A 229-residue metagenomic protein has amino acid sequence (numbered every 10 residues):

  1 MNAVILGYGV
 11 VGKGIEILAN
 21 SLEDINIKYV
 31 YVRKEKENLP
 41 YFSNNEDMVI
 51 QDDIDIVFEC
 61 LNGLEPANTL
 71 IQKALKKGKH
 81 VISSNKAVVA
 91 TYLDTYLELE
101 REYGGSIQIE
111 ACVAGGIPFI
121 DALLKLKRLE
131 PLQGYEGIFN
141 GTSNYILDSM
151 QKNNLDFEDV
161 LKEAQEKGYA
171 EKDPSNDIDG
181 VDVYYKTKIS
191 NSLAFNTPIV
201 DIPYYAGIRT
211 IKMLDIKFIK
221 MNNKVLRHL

Functional and structural regions predicted by a protein language model:
N2-I17: Glycine-rich adenosine-cofactor-binding loop
S21-L39: NAD(P)-binding Rossmann-fold cofactor-contacting core
Y41-D52: Short acidic low-complexity segments
F42-N44, E59, I82-S84, I107-A111 (+1 more regions): General beta-strand structural signal in soluble alpha/beta enzymes
E59-G63, A74-L93: ADP-ribose/adenylate-binding Rossmann-like module
N68-K73, K86-L124: Rossmann-fold NAD(P)-binding glycine/threonine-rich loop
K125-S190: Conserved anion/nucleotide-ligand pocket segment
L161-L229: Substrate-binding/catalytic subdomain of NAD(P)-dependent oxidoreductase enzymes
